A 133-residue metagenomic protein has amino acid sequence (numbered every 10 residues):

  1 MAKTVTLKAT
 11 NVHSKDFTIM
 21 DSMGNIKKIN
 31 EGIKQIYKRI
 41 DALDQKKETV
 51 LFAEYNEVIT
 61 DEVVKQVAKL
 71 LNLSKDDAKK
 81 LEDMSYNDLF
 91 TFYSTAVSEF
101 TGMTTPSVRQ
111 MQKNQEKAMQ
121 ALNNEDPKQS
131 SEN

Functional and structural regions predicted by a protein language model:
M1-E57: Short N-terminal mixed-charge amphipathic segments
K75-N133: C-terminal charged interaction modules
